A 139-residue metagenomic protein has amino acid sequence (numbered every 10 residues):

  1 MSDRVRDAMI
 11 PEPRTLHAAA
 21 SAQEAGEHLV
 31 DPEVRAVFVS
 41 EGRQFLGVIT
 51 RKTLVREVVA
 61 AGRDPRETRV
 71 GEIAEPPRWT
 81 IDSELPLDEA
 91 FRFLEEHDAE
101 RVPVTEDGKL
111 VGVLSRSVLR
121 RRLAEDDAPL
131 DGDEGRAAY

Functional and structural regions predicted by a protein language model:
M1-E12, T50-E95, L110-Y139: Tandem CBS (Bateman) regulatory domains
M1-I10, A20-Q23, A36-F45: Short charge-dense sequence patches
T15-E33, E41, T80-D98, T105-E106 (+2 more regions): The conserved cystathionine-beta-synthase
L29-P32, V37-T53, L94, V102-V118: A glycine-centered beta-loop-beta connector
